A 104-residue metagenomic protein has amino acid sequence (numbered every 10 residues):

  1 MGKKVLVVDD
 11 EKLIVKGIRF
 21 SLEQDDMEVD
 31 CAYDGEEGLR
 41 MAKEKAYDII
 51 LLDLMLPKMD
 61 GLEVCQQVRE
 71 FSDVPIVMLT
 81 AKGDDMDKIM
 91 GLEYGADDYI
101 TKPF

Functional and structural regions predicted by a protein language model:
M1-F104: N-terminal/domain-start alpha-helical segments
